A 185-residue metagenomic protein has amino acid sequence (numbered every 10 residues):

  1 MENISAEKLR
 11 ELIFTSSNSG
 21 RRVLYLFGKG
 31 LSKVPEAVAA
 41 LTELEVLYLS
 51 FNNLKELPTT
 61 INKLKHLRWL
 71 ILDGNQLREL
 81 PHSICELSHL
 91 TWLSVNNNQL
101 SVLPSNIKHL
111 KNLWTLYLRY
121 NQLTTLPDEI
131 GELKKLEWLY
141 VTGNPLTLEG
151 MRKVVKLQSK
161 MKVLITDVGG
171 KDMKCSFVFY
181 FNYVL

Functional and structural regions predicted by a protein language model:
M1-G74, R78-S83, T91-W92, S105 (+2 more regions): The feature captures the LRR N-terminal capping module
S101, I107-K108, N112-T124, I130: Extended, charged alpha-helical interaction scaffolds
